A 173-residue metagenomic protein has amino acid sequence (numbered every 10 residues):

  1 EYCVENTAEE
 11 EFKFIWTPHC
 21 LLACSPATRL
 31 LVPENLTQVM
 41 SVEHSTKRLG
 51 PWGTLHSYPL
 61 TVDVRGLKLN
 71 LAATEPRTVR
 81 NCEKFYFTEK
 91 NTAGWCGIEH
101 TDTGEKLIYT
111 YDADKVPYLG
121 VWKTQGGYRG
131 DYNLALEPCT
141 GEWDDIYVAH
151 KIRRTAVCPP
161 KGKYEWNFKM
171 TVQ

Functional and structural regions predicted by a protein language model:
E1-C20: Acidic, contiguous internal or C-terminal segments within carbohydrate-active enzymes that form a structured patch used
Y2, A156-Q173: Short Pro-Gly-centered flexible turn/kink motifs
E11, A27-A113: Active-site/ligand-binding surface loops and adjacent short beta/alpha elements that line catalytic pockets across
A23-L31, Y118-V121: Short aromatic-acidic-glycine turn motif
E99-G141: Glycine-rich active-site loops that engage anionic ligands at enzyme catalytic sites
T124-G126, R154-P159: Short proline/glycine-enriched turn/loop segments at secondary-structure junctions
E142-V157: A conserved acidic, glycine/proline-rich C-terminal tail/linker
